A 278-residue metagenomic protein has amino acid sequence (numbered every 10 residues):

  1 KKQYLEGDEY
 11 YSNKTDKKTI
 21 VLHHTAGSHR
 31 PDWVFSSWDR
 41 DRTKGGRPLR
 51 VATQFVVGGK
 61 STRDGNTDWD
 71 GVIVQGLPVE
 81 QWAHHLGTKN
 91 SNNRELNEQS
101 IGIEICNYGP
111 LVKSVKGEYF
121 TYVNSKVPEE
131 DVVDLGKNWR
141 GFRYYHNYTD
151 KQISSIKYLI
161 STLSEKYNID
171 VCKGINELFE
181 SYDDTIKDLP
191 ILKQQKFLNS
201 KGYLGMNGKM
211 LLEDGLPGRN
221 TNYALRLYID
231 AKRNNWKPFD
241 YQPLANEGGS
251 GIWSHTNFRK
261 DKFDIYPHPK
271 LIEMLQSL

Functional and structural regions predicted by a protein language model:
K1-D170: Active-site-adjacent loop/helix surface patches within enzyme catalytic domains that shape the substrate-binding cleft
K14, E98-I101, C106-K201, M206-L278: Basic/polar, cationic surfaces and motifs that engage anionic cell-wall and phosphate/carboxylate ligands
